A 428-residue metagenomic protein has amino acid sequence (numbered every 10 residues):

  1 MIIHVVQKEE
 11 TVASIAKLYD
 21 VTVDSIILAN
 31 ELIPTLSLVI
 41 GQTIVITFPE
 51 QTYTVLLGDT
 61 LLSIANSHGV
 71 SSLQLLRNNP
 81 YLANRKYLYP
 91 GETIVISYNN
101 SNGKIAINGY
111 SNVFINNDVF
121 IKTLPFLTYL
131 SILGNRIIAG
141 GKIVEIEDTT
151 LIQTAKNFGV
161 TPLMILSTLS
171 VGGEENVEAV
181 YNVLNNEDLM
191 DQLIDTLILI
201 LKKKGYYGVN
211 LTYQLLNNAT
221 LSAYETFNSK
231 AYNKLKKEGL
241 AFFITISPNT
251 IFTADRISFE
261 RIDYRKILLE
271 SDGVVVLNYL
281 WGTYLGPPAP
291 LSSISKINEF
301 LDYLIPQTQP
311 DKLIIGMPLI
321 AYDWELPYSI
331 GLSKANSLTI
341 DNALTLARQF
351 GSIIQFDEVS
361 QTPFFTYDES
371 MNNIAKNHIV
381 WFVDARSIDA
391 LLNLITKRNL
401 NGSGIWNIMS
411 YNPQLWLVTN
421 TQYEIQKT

Functional and structural regions predicted by a protein language model:
M1-Y19, Q42-G69: Primarily a LysM-type cell-wall glycan-binding module
Y98-L193: Glycan-recognition patch characteristic of GH18 chitinases/ENGases and related GlcNAc/peptidoglycan-binding proteins
I107-S111, T128-I132, P162-L166, V209-L211 (+4 more regions): Hydrophobic faces of well-ordered beta-strands that scaffold small-molecule active sites in alpha/beta enzyme cores
I115-G140, T196-V209, L391-S403: Catalytic domains of carbohydrate-active enzymes, especially glycoside hydrolases
S131-G134, Q192-A223, G273-P287: Active-site groove signature of glycoside hydrolases
A139-I146, L221-T226, K230-A347: Substrate-binding surface in catalytic domains of secreted glycosidases
I165-V180, A321-L391, N420-T428: Glycan-binding loop/region signatures in secreted carbohydrate-active enzymes
L391-T428: Acidic/aromatic/glycine-rich contiguous surface patches that form carbohydrate-binding/processing clefts and analogous
